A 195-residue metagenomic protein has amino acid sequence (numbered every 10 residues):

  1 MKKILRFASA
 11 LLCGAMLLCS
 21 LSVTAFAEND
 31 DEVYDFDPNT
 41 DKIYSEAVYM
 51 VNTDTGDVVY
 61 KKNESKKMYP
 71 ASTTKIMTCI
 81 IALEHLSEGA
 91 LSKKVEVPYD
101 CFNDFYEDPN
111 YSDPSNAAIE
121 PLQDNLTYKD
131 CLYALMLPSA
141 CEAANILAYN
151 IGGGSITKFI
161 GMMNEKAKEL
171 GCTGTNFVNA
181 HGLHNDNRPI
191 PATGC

Functional and structural regions predicted by a protein language model:
M1-D31: Gram-positive cell-envelope targeting signals
A27-T193: Active-site-adjacent loops and short helices of periplasmic peptidoglycan-processing enzymes
